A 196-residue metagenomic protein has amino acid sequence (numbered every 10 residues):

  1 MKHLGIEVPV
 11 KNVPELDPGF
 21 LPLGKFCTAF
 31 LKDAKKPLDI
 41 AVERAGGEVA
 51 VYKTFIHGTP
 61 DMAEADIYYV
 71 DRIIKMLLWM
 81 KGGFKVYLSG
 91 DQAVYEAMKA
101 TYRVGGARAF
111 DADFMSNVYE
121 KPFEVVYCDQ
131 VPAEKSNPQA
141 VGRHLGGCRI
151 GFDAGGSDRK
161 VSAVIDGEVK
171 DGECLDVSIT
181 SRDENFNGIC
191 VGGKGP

Functional and structural regions predicted by a protein language model:
M1-R149, S178-R182, N187-C190: Nucleotide/phosphate-binding catalytic cleft detector across ATP-hydrolyzing and phosphate-transferring enzymes
N137-K170: Gly/Thr-rich phosphate-binding beta-strand-loop-beta motif of the actin/hexokinase/Hsp70
E173-L175: Short hydrophobic alpha-helix segments
G192-P196: Conserved active-site "lid/cap" helical segment
